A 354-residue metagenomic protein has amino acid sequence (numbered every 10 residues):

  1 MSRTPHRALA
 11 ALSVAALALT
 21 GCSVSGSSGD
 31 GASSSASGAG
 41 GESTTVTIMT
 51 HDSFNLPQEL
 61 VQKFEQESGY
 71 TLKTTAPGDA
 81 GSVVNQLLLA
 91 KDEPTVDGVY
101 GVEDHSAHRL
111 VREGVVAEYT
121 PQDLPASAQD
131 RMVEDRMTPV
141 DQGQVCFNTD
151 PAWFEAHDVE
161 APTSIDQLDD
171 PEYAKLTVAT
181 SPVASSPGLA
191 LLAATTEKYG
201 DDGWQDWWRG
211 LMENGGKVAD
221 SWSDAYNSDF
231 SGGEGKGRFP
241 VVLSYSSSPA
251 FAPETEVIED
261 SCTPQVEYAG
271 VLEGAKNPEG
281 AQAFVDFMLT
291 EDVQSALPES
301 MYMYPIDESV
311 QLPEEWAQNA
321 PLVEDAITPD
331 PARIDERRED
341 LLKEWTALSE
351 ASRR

Functional and structural regions predicted by a protein language model:
A18-G21: C-terminal motif of bacterial Sec signal peptides marking the signal peptidase cleavage site
S23-G26, G38-R109: Early extracytoplasmic/lumenal segment of secretory-pathway proteins
P94-V99, A117-T149, D166, L176-P182: A structural signal for short loop-to-beta-strand junctions that line the ligand-binding cleft of periplasmic/secreted
D104-V115, M132-E160, G188-K198, V266-G270: Periplasmic solute-binding protein
A126, G143, W207-M212, A219-D224 (+3 more regions): Periplasmic-binding protein-like
N148-W153, V266-G280, F287-M288, A296-S300: A bilobed periplasmic-binding-protein/Venus flytrap-type ligand-binding module shared by bacterial periplasmic
L176-A184, M288-Q311: Periplasmic-binding protein-like
P187, A193-D260: Ligand-binding pocket segment of bilobal, Venus flytrap-like solute-binding proteins
